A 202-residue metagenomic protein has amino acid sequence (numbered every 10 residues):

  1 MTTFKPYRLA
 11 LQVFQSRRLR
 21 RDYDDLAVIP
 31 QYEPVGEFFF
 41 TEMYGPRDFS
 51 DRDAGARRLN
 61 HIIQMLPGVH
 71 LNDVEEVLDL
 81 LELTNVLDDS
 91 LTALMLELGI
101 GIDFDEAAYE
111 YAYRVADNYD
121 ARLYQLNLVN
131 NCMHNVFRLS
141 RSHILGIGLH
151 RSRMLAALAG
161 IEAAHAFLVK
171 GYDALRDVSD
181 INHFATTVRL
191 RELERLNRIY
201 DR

Functional and structural regions predicted by a protein language model:
M1-R57, H61: Leu/Val/Ala/Ile-rich N-terminal alpha-helices, chiefly Sec-type signal peptides and the beginnings
M1-S16, Y109, A116, D120-V129: Soluble, amphipathic alpha-helical scaffold/repeat regions
Q15, F40, Y44, Q64 (+5 more regions): Alpha-helical repeat scaffolds in large eukaryotic proteins
Y32, G36, G55-L59, L80 (+6 more regions): Short runs of predominantly hydrophobic/aromatic residues within well-ordered alpha helices that form helix-helix
G36-L123, C132: Long amphipathic alpha-helical segments with strong coiled-coil/leucine-zipper propensity
T84-L87, V129, V188, E192: Short amphipathic alpha-helical coiled-coil/interface segments
Y111-S142, G146-R151: Extended amphipathic alpha-helical interaction segments
H143-R202: Alpha-helical oligomerization segments
